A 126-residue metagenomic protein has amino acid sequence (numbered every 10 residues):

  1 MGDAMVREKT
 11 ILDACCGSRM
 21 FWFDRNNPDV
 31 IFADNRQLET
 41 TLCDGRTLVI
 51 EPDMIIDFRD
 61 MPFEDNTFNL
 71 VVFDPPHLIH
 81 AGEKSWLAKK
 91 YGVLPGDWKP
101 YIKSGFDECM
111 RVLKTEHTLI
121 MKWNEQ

Functional and structural regions predicted by a protein language model:
M1-Q126: Class I S-adenosyl-L-methionine-dependent methyltransferase catalytic core
